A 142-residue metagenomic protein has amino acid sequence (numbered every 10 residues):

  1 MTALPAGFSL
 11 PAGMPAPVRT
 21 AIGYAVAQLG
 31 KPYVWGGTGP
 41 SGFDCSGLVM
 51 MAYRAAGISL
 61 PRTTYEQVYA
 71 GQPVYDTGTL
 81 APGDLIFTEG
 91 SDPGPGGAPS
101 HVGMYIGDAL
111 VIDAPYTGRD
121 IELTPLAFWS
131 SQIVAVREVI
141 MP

Functional and structural regions predicted by a protein language model:
M1-P32, S130-P142: Intrinsically disordered, low-complexity, Pro/Ser/Thr/Asn/Gly/Ala-rich spacer/linker segments adjacent to signal
P11-V18, S41-S46, T79-L80, G96: Solvent-exposed, acidic/flexible segments
K31-P82: Catalytic cysteine-centered active-site loop
G57-R62, G94-G96, I112: Substrate-binding/catalytic groove segments of enzymes that remodel or degrade extracellular structural polymers
V74-T77, G96-P142: Aromatic- and glycine-rich peptidoglycan recognition patches
T88-S91: Short, surface-exposed secondary-structure boundary micro-motifs
